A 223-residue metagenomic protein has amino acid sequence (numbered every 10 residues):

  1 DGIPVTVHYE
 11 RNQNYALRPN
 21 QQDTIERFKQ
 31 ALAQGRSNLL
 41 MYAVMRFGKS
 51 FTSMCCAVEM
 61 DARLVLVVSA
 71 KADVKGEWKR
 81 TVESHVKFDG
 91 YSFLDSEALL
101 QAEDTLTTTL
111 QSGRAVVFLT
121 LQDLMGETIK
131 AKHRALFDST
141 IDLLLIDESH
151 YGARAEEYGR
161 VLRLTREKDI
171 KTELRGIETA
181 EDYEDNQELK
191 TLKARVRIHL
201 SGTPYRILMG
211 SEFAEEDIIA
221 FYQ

Functional and structural regions predicted by a protein language model:
D1-V44, F51-M60, R80: ATP-dependent helicase/translocase motor core
N38-L40, L64-L66, R114-V116, L143: Residue-level preference for the first positions of well-ordered beta-strands
S50-C55, E59-V86, L121-D123: Conserved Walker A/P-loop ATP-binding site and its immediately adjacent core in helicase/helicase-like ATPase domains
C56, E77-H85, V117, L144 (+2 more regions): Alpha-helical scaffold elements adjacent to nucleotide-binding pockets in ATP/GTP-utilizing enzyme cores
A72-V74, Q122-M125, H150-Y151, G202-I207: Conserved nucleotide-binding/hydrolysis micro-motifs of P-loop NTPases
K87-I129: Inter-Walker segment of RecA-like/P-loop motor cores
L121-D123, A135-I198: SF2 helicase catalytic motif II
E188-L189, R195-V196, L208-Q223: Interdomain helical connector at the RecA1-RecA2 junction of SF1/SF2 helicase-like NTPases
